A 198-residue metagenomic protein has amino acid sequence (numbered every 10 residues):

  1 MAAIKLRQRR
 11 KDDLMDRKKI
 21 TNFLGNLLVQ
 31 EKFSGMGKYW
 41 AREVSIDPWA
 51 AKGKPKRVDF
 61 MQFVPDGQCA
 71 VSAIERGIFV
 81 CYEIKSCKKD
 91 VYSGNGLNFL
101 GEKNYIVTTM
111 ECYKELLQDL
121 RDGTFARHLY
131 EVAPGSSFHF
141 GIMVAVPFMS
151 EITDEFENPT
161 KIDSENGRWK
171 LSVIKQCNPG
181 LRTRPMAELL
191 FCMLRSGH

Functional and structural regions predicted by a protein language model:
A2-E31, G35-W40, P48-K52, T124-H198: Non-catalytic C-terminal interaction segments of nucleic acid-processing enzymes
M15-N26, C81, S86, V91-F99: Accessory alpha/beta interaction modules
G35, R76, F99-G101, S137: Short, well-ordered coil/turn elements that cap or connect secondary structure elements
V44-I46, Q62-V64, K85-K88, M110: Short, flexible loop/turn elements at secondary-structure junctions
G53-C81, C87, N95-F99: Active-site beta-strand-loop-beta-strand hairpin of nuclease catalytic cores that positions key catalytic residues
M61-C69, T109-R121, V146-F148: Short regulatory "switch" loops immediately downstream of catalytic or recognition motifs within protein catalytic
Y82, Y105, G141-M143: Hydrophobic/aromatic beta-strand patches that form the interior of the parallel beta-sheet core in alpha/beta enzyme
K85-A133: Short, charged, amphipathic alpha-helix that recurs within catalytic cores of restriction-modification and other
